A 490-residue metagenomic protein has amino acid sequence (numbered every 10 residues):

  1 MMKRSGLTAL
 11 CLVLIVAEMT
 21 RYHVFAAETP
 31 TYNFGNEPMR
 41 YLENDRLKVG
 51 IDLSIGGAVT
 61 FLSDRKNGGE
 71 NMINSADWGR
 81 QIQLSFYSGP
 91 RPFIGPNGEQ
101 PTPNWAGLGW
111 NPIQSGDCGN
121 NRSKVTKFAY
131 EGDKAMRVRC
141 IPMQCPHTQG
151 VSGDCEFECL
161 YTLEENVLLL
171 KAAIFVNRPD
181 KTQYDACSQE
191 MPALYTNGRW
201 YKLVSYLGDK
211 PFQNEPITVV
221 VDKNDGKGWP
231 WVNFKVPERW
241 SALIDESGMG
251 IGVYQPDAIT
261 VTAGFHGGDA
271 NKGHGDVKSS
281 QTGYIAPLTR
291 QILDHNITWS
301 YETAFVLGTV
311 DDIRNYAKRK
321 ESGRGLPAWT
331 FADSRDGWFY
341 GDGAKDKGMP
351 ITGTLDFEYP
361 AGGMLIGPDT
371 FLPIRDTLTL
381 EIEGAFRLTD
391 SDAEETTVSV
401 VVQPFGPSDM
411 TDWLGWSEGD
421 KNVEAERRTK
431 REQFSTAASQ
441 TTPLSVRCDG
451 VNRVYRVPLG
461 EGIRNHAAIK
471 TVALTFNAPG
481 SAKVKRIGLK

Functional and structural regions predicted by a protein language model:
A27-L47, S54-G56, F234-P327: Beta-strand-rich recognition/accessory modules
A27-T102, E302-T303, G308: Beta-strand-rich N-terminal accessory domains
S54, S63, C155, N166-F212: Acidic (Asp/Glu-rich), glycine- and aromatic
G95-E165, P179-Q183: Extended, loop-rich substrate-binding clefts of extracytoplasmic carbohydrate-active enzymes
P179-K181, L203-V204, N214-E215, N477-K490: Extracellular polysaccharide-targeting segments
P192, W200-T262: Active-site/ligand-binding surface loops and adjacent short beta/alpha elements that line catalytic pockets across
K318-A344: Extracellular carbohydrate-recognition regions
G353-I463, A478-L489: Extracellular ligand-binding interfaces
